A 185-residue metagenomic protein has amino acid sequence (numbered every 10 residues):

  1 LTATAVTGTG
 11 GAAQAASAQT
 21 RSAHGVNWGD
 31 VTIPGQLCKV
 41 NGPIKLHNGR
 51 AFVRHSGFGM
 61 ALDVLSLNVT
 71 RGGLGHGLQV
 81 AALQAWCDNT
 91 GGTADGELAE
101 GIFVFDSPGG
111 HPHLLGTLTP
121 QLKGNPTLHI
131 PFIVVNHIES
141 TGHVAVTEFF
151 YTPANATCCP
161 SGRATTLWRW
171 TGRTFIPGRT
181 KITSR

Functional and structural regions predicted by a protein language model:
A3-G10, A15-L46, N125-R185: Acidic, small-residue rich beta-repeat scaffolds with periodic aromatic anchors
R50-M60, G116-L118, L122: A short beta-strand motif characteristic of beta-propeller blades
S56-T70, I130-V134: Signature of short aromatic-glycine-proline-rich micro-motifs recurring in repeat-based ectodomains
G73-W86, S140-T147: Acidic/hydrophobic-patterned starts of short beta strands in beta-sheet-rich repeat architectures
W86-C87, P108, Y151: Solvent-exposed coil/turn segments that connect beta secondary-structure elements in extracytoplasmic/periplasmic
D88-G96, A154-P160: Short consensus segments that form the blades of beta-propeller domains, in both extracellular/periplasmic
L98-P108, G162-T171: Beta-propeller blade signature
H113-Q121, P177-I182: Beta-propeller fold detector
